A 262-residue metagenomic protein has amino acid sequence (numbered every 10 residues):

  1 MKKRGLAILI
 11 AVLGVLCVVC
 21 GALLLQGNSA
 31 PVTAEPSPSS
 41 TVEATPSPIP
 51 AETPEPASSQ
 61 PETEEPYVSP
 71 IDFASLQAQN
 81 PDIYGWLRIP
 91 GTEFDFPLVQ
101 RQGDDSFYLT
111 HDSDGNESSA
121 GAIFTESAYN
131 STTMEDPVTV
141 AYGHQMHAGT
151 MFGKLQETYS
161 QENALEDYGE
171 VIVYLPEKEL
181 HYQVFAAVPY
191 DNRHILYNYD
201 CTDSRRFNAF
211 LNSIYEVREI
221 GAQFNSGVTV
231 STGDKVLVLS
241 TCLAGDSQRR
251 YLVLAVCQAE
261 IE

Functional and structural regions predicted by a protein language model:
M1-L13: N-terminal Sec-pathway targeting helices
C17-E262: Solvent-exposed, non-transmembrane regions of membrane-associated and secreted proteins
